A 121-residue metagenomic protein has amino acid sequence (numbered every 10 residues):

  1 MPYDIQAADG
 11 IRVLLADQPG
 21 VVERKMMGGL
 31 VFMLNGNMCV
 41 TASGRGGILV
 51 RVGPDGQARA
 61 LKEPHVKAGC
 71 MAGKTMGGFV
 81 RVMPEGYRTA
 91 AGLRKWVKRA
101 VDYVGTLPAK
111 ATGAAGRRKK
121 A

Functional and structural regions predicted by a protein language model:
M1-A121: Charge-dense, helix-prone N-terminal extensions
